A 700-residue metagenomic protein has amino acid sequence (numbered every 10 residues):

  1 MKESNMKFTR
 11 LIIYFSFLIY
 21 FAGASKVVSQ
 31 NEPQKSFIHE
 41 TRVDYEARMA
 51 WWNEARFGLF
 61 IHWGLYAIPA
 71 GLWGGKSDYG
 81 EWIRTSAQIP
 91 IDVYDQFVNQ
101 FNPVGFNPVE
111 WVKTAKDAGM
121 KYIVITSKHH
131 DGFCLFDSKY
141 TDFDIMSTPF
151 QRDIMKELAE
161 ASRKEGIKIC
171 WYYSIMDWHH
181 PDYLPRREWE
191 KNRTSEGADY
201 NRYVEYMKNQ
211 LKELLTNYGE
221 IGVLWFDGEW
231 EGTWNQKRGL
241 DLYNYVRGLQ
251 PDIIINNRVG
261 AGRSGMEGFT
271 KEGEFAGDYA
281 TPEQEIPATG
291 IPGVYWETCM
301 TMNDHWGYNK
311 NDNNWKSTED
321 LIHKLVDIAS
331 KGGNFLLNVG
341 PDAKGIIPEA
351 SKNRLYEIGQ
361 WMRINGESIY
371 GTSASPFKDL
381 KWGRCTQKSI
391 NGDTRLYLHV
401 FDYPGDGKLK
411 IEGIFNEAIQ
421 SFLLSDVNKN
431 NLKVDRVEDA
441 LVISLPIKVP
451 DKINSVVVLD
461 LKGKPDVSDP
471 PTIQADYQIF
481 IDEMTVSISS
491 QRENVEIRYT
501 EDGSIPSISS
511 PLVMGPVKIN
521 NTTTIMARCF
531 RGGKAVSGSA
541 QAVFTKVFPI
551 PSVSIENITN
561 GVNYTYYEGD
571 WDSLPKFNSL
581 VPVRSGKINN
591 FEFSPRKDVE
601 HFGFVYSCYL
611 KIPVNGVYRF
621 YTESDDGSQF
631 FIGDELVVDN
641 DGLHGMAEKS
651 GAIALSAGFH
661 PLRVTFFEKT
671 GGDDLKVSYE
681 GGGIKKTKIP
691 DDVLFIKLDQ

Functional and structural regions predicted by a protein language model:
M1-E32: Bacterial Sec-dependent N-terminal signal peptides
Q30-T472: Mature catalytic domains of secreted/periplasmic carbohydrate-active enzymes
I61, L65-V112, D117, V547-V614 (+1 more regions): Extended carbohydrate-recognition surfaces in non-catalytic/accessory domains of CAZymes and lectin-like proteins
T126-S127, I488-S490, L610-I612, G616-F630 (+1 more regions): Aromatic-lined ligand-binding clefts that engage carbohydrates, nucleic acids, or primary amines
P404, I414-I419, S490-E496, E623-G627: Short proline/glycine-enriched turn/loop motifs at strand-loop junctions of beta-rich domains
K452-N454, E483, N520-T524, N615-V617 (+1 more regions): Extracellular Ig-like/FN3 beta-sandwich strand-entry sites
G463-N563, W571-P575, V581-V605, F631-G633 (+3 more regions): Short, compositionally stereotyped local motifs that mark structural "simplifiers"
R663-G672, G681: Short beta-strand-plus-loop segments that form exposed binding edges in beta-rich domains
